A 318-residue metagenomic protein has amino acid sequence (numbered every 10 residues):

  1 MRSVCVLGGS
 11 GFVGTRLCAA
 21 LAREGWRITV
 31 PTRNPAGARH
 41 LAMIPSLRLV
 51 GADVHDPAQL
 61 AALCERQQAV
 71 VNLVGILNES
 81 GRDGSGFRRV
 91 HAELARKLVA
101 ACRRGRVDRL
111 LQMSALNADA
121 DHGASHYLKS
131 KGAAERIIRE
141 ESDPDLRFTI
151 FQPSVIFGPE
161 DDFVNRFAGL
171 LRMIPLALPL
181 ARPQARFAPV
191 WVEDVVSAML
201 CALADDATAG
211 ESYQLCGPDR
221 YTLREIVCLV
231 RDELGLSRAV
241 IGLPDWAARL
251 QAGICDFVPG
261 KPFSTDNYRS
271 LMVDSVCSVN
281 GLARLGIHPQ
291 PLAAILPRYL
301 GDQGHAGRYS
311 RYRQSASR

Functional and structural regions predicted by a protein language model:
R2-E24: N-terminal Rossmann NAD(P)H-binding glycine-rich loop of SDR-like oxidoreductase domains
L7, P31, L73-V74, L110-L116 (+1 more regions): SDR active-site strand-loop-helix element
A36-R104, L116-G123: NAD(P)H-binding glycine-rich loop region in Rossmannoid oxidoreductase-like domains and their noncatalytic homologs
D56, E93-K97, R109, A133-A134 (+1 more regions): Conserved cofactor-binding/catalytic machinery of classical short-chain dehydrogenase/reductase
R88-A92, A124-E135, F157, D161 (+4 more regions): Short-chain dehydrogenase/reductase
S114, R136-D162: Conserved beta-loop-beta element that borders a ligand/cofactor-binding pocket
G169-V190, D194, A198-A202, D206-A209 (+1 more regions): A conserved pocket-lining segment of Rossmann-fold NAD(P)-dependent short-chain dehydrogenase/reductase
C201-S264, C277-R318: Mid/C-terminal beta-alpha module of Rossmann-like enzyme folds, strongest in SDR-family dehydrogenases/epimerases
